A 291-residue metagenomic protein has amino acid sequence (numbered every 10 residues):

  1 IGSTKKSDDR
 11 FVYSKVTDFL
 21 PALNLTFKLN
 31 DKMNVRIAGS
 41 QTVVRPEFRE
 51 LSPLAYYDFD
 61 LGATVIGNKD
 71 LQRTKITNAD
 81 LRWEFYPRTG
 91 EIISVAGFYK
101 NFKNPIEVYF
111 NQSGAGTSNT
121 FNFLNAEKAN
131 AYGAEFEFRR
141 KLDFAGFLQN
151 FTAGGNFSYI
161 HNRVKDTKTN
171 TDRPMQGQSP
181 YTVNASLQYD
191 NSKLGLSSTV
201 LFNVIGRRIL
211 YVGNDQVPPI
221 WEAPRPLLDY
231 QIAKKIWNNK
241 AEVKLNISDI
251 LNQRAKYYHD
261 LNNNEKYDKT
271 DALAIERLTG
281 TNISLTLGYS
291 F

Functional and structural regions predicted by a protein language model:
I1, V35-Q41, W83, V95-Y99 (+4 more regions): Transmembrane beta-barrel strands of outer-membrane/channel proteins
I1-N101, Q188: Structural signature of Gram-negative outer-membrane beta-barrels, strongest in the C-terminal barrel of TonB-dependent
K15-F19, K75-A79, K128-A134, G177-V183 (+2 more regions): Residues that define the transmembrane beta-barrel architecture of outer-membrane proteins
L25-K28, Q41, W83-F85, R140-L142 (+4 more regions): Residue-level signature of outer-membrane beta-barrel architecture
K28-K32, I76, Y86-G90, A131 (+6 more regions): Outer-membrane beta-barrel channels and translocator barrels
I66-N68, Q72, N78, T89-G154 (+2 more regions): Outer membrane beta-barrel strand-and-loop segments of large Gram-negative receptors, especially TonB-dependent
F98-N101, S118-I209, G288: Gram-negative outer-membrane beta-barrel transporters
F102-K103, V204-Y211, K234-F291: C-terminal beta-signal and adjacent terminal beta-strands/loops of Gram-negative outer-membrane beta-barrel proteins
